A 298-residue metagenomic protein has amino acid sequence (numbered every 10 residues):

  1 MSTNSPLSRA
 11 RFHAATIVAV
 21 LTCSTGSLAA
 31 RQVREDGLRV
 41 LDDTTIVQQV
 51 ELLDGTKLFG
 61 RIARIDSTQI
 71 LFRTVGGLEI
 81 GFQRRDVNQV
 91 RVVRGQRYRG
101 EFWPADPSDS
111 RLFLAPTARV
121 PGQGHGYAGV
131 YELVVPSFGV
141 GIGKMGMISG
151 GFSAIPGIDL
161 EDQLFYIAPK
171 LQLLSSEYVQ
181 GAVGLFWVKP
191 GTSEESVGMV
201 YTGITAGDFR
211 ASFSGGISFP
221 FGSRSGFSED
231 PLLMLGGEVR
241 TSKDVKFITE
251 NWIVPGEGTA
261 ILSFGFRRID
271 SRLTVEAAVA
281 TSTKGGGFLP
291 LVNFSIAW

Functional and structural regions predicted by a protein language model:
S2-A15: Bacterial N-terminal signal peptides that target proteins for export
A14-T25: Bacterial N-terminal signal peptides
A30-S137: Compositionally biased alpha-helical segments
V134-I155, Q163-S176, V183, G198-G215 (+3 more regions): Feature captures outer-membrane beta-barrel proteins of Gram-negative bacteria and organelles
I155-G157, V188-P190, P220-G222, V254-G256 (+1 more regions): Structural signature of outer-membrane beta-barrel domains
F213-S218, I248-E250: Short, conserved beta-strand edge motifs with alternating hydrophobic and charged residues
I248-P255, S263: Short, glycine/charged-rich beta-strand-loop motifs at protein surfaces that mediate ligand recognition and catalysis
